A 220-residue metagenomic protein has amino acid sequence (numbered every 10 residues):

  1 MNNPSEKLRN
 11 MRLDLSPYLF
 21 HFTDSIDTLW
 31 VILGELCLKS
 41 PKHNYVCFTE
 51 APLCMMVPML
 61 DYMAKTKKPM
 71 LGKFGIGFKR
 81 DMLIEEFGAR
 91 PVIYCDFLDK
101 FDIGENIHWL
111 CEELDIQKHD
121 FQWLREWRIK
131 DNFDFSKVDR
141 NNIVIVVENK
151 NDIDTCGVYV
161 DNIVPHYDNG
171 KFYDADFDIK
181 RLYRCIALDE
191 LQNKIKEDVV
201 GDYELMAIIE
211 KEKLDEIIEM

Functional and structural regions predicted by a protein language model:
M1-M220: NAD-dependent ADP-ribosyltransferases
